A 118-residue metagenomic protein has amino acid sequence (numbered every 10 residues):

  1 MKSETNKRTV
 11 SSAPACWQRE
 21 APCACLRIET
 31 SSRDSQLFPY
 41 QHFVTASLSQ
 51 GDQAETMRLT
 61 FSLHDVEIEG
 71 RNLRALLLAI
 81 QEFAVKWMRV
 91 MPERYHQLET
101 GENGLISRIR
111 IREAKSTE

Functional and structural regions predicted by a protein language model:
M1-A21: Anionic N-terminal interaction surfaces
E20-A24, Q50-E55: A short, compositionally biased
C23-L37: Short aromatic-glycine motifs in intrinsically disordered, low-complexity regions
E29, S49, T60-S62, E69 (+2 more regions): A structural detector for beta-sheet-dominated domains
F38-S49: Phosphoinositide-dependent membrane-docking surfaces
Q53-A75: Short, surface-exposed polybasic-and-hydrophobic patches located at secondary-structure transitions
I68-E118: Helix-rich interaction surfaces within compact, conserved domain-sized segments that mediate assembly or partner
